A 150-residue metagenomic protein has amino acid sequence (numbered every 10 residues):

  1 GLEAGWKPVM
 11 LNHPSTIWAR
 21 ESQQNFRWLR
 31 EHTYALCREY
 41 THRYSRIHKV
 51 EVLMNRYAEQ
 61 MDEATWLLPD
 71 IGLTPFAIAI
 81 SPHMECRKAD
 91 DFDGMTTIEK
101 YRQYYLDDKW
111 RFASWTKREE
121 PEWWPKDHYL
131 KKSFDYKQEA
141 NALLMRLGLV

Functional and structural regions predicted by a protein language model:
G1-V150: Expand to "…catalyze enediolate/carbanion chemistry for C-C bond making/breaking, isomerization, decarboxylation
